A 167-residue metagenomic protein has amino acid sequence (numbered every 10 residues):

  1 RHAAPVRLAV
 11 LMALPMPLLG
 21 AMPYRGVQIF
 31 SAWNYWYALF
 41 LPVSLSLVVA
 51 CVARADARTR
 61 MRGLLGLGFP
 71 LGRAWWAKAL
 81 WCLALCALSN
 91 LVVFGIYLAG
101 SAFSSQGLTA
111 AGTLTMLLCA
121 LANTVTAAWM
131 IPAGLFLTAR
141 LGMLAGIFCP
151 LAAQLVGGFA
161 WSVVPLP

Functional and structural regions predicted by a protein language model:
R1-V10: Aromatic- and glycine-rich beta-strand/loop motifs that create alpha-glucan
L11-M12, W76-A77, C149-P150: Hydrophobic core positions of alpha-helical segments in small-molecule transporters and transporter systems
M12-S44, V49, A79-M143: Secretory targeting signals
Y24-V27, A32, I147, A152-P167: Terminal transmembrane helical anchor/hairpin motif
Q28-W33, V48-G66: Transmembrane helix boundary and interhelical loop/hinge segments in multi-pass membrane proteins
G68-W81: Amphipathic cytosolic juxtamembrane alpha-helices at the membrane-cytosol interface of multi-pass membrane transporters
